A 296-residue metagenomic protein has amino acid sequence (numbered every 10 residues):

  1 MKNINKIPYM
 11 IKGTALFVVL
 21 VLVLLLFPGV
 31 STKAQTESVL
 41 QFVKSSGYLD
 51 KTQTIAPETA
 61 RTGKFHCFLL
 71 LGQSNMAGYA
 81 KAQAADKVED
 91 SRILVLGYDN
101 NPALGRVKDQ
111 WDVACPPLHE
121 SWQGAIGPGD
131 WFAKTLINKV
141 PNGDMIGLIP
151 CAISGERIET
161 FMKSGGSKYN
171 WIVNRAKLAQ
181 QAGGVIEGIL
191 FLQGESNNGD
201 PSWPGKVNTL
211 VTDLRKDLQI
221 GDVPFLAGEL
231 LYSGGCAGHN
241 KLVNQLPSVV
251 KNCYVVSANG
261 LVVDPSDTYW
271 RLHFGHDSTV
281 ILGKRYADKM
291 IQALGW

Functional and structural regions predicted by a protein language model:
M1-M10: N-terminal secretory signal peptides that target proteins for export/translocation
I4, F17-V18, R61, C67: Hydrophobic alpha-helical segments and their boundary regions
M10-F17: Alpha-helical transmembrane segments
F17-F27: Bacterial N-terminal signal peptides
F27-K33: Hydrophobic single-pass membrane-insertion segments
K33-W296: Cell-envelope and extracellular/periplasmic
